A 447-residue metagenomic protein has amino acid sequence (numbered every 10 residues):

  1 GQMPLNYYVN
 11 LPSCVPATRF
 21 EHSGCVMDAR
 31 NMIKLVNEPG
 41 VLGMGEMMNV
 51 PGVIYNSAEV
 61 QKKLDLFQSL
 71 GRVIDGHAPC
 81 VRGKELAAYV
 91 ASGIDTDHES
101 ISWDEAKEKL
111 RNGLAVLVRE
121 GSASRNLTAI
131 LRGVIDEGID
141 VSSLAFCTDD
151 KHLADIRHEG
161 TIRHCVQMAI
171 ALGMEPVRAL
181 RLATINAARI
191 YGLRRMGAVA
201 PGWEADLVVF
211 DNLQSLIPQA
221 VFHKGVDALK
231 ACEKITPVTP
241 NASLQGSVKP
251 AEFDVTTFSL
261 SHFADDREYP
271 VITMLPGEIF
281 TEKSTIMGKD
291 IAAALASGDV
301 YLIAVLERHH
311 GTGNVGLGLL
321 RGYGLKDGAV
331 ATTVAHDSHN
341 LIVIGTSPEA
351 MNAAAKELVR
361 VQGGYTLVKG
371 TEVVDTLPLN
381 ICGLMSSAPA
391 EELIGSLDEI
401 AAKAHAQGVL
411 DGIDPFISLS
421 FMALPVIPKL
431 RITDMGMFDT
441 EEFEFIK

Functional and structural regions predicted by a protein language model:
G1-V73, V374-L377: Divalent-metal coordination cores built from histidine and acidic residues
Q2, N37, S69, D136-I139 (+3 more regions): Secondary-structure boundary motif
L11, A78, E307: Short beta-strand/turn micro-motifs composed of small residues that flank or help shape donor/cofactor-binding pockets
P16, E46-M48, A88, S92 (+2 more regions): Short, basic, glycine/proline-bearing loop/turn elements
P39, V141, G298-V300: Sequence-level motif detector for i,i+2 pairs with an aromatic at +2
L42-A183, A188-A198, L207, D211-N212 (+2 more regions): Active-site core of metal-dependent hydrolases
R157-G173, V177-K447: Active-site microenvironment of metallo-dependent hydrolases
